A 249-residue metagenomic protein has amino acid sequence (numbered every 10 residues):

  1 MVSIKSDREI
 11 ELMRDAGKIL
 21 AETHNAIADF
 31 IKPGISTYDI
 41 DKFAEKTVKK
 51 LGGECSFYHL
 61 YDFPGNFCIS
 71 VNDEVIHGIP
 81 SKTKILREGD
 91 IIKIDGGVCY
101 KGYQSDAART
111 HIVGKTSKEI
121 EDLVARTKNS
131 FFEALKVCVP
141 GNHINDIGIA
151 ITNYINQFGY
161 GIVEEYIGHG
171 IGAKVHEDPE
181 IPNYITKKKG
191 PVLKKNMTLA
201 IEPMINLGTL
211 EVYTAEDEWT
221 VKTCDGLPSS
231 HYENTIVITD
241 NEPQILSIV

Functional and structural regions predicted by a protein language model:
M1-V249: Active-site neighborhoods and metal-handling regions in enzymes and metal-associated proteins
